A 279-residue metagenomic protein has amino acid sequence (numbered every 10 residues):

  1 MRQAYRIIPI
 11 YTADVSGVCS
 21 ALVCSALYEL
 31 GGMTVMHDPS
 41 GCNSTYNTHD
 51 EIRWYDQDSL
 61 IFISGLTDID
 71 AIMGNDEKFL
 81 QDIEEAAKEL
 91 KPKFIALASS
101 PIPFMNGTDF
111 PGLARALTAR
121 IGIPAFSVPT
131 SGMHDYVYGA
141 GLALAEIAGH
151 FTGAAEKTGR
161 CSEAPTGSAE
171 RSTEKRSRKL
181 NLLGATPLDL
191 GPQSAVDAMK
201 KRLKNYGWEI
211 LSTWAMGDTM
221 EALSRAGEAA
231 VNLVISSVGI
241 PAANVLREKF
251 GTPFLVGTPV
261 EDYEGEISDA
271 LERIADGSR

Functional and structural regions predicted by a protein language model:
M1-R279: An N-terminal assembly and electron-transfer interface module characteristic of large anaerobic redox and radical
